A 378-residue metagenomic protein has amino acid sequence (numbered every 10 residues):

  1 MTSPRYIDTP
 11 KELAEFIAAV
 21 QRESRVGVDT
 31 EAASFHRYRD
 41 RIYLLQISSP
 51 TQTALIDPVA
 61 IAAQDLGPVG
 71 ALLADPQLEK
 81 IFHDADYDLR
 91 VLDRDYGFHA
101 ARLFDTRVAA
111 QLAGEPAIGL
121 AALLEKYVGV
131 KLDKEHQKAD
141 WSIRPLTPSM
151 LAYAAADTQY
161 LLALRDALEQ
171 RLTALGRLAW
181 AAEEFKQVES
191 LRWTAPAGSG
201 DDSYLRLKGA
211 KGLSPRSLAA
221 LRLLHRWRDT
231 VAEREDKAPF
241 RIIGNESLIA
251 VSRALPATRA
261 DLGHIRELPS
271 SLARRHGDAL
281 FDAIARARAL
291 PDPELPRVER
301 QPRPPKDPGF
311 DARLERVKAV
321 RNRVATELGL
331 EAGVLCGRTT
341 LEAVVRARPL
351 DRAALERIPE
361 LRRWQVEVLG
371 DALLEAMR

Functional and structural regions predicted by a protein language model:
M1-V26, T30: N-terminal accessory regions of nucleic-acid-interacting proteins
S3-Y6, Q46, P50-L162, D166-E169 (+2 more regions): Active-site-proximal helix-loop-helix substrate-binding element of RNase H-like nuclease domains
T9, D84-A85, G244, G337: Helix N-cap/beta->alpha junction signal
G27, H36, L44-I47: Non-catalytic, usually N-terminal nucleic-acid engagement modules in DNA/RNA processing proteins
T30, H83-D84, L355: Flexible glycine-rich surface loops and low-complexity tracts that mediate binding to linear polymers
A33, V108-L112, S142, E246-A250 (+1 more regions): Conserved short loop/turn motifs at secondary-structure junctions
P148, T158, L164-R378: Accessory DNA-binding and partner-docking regions appended to nucleic-acid-acting proteins, especially the terminal
